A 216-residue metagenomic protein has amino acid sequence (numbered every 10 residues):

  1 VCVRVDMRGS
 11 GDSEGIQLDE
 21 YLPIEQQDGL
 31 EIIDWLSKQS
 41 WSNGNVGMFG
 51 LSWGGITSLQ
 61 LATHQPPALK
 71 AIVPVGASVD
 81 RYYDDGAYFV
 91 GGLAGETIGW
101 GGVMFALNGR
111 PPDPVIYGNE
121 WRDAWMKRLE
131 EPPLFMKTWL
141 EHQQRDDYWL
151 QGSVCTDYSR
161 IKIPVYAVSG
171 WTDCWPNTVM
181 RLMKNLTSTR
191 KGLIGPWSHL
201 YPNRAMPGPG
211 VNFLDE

Functional and structural regions predicted by a protein language model:
V1-K38, G86-Y88, R204-P209: Cap/lid segment of the alpha/beta-hydrolase catalytic domain
D6-S10, S78, S198: Short beta-to-alpha linker loops that shape the active-site pocket of alpha/beta-hydrolase fold enzymes
S13, S52-W53, G76: Catalytic nucleophile serine of serine hydrolases, specifically the conserved "nucleophile elbow" pentapeptide
S40-W53: Alpha/beta-hydrolase fold nucleophile elbow
M48-G50, V75, V168: Short beta-strand immediately N-terminal to the catalytic nucleophile in serine-hydrolase-like folds
T57-L61: Hydrolases whose catalytic domains are alpha/beta-hydrolase-1, hotdog thioesterase, or metallo-beta-lactamase-like
T63-R160: Accessory cap/linker subdomain of secreted extracellular hydrolases
E141-E216: C-terminal subdomain of alpha/beta-hydrolase-fold enzymes, centered on the catalytic histidine and its supporting
